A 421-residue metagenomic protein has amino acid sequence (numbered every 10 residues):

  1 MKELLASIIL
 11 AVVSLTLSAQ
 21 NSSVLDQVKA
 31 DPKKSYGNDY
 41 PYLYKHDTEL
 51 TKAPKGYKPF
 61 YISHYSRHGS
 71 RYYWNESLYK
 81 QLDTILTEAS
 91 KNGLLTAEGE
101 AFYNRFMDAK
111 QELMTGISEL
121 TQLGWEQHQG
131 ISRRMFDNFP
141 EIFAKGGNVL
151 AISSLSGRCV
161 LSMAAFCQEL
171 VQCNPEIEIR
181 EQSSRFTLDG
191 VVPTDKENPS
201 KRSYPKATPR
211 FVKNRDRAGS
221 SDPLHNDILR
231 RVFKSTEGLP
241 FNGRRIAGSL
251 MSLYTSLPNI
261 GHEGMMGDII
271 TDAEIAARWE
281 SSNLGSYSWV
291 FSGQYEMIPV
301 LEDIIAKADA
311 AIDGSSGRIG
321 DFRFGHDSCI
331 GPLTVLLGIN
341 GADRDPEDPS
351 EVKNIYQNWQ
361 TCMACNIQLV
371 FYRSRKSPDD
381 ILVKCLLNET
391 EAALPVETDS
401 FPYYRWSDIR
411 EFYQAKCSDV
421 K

Functional and structural regions predicted by a protein language model:
M1-S23: Bacterial Sec-dependent N-terminal signal peptides
Q20-N148, S154-D321, G325-K421: Signature for phosphate-centric chemistry
